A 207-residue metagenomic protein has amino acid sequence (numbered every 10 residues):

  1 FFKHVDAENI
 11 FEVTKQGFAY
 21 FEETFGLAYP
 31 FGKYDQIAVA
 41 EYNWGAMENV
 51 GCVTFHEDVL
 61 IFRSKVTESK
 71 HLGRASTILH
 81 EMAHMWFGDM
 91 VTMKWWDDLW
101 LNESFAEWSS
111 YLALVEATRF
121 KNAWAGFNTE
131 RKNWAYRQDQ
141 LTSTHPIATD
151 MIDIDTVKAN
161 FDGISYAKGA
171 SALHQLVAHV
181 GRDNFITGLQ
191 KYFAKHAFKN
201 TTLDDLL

Functional and structural regions predicted by a protein language model:
F1-L207: Hydrophobic alpha-helical and helix-loop surface patches within well-folded domains that function as non-catalytic
